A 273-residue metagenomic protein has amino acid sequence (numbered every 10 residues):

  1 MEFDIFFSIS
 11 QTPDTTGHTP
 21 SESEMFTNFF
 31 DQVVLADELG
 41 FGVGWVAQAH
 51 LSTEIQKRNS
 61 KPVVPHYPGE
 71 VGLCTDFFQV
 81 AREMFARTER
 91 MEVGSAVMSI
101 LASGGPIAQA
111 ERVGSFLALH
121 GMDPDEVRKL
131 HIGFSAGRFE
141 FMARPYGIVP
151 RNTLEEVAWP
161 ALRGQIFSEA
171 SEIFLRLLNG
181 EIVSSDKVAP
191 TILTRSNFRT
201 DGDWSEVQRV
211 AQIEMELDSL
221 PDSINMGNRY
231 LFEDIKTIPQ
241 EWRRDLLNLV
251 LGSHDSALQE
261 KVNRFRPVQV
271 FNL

Functional and structural regions predicted by a protein language model:
M1-T88: N-terminal beta1-alpha1-beta2 module of alpha/beta enzyme domains
F3-F7, G44-V46, M91-A96, R128-A136 (+2 more regions): Hydrophobic faces of well-ordered beta-strands that scaffold small-molecule active sites in alpha/beta enzyme cores
H18-P20, Y67-P68, I100, A158 (+1 more regions): Short, contiguous strand/loop micro-motifs
F30-V34, R82-F85, M98, A110-L117 (+2 more regions): Short, well-ordered alpha-helical packing segments
V33-V34, G72, L101-A108: Conserved N-terminal glycine/acidic-rich loop preference
S52-T53, I100-A102: Short secondary-structure capping/turn micro-motifs that flank functional sites
G72-I100, F139, E260-Q269: Glycine/serine-rich loop-strand microenvironments at binding/catalytic pocket rims
S103-K261, F265: Internal, glycine-rich beta/alpha segment that forms the wall or movable "lid" of small-molecule/cofactor binding
